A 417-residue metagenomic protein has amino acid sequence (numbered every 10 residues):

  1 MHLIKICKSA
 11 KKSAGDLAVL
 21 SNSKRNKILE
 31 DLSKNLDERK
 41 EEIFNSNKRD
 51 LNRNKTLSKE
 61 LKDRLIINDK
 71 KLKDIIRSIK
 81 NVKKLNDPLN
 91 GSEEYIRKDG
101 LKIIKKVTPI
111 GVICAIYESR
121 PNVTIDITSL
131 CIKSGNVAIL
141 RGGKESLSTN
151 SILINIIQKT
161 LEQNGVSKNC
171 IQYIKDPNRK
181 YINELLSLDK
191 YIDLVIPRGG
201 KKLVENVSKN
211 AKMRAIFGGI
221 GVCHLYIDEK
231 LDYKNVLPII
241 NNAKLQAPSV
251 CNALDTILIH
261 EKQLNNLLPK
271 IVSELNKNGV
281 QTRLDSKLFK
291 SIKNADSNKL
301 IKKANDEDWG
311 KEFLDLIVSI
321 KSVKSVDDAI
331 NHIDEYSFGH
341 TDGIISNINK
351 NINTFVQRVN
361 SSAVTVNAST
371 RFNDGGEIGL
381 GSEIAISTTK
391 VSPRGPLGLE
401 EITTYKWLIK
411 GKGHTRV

Functional and structural regions predicted by a protein language model:
M1-I104: N-terminal Rossmann-like NAD(P)+-binding subdomain of aldehyde/semialdehyde dehydrogenases
H2, S9, S119-N122, D126-S134 (+4 more regions): ALDH superfamily catalytic-core signature
S13-L20, N35-R39, D50-N54, V82-N86 (+10 more regions): Change "in soluble alpha/beta enzymes" to "in soluble alpha/beta proteins
N22-N26, N164-I171, A247-A253, V280-K287 (+3 more regions): Flexible, glycine/charged-enriched surface loops at secondary-structure junctions
G91-K234: Rossmann-like NAD(P) dinucleotide-binding subdomain of oxidoreductase/dehydrogenase enzymes
G111, D193, D255, D342 (+1 more regions): Conserved acidic residues
A304-V417: Conserved C-terminal structural/oligomerization subdomain of aldehyde/semialdehyde dehydrogenase
